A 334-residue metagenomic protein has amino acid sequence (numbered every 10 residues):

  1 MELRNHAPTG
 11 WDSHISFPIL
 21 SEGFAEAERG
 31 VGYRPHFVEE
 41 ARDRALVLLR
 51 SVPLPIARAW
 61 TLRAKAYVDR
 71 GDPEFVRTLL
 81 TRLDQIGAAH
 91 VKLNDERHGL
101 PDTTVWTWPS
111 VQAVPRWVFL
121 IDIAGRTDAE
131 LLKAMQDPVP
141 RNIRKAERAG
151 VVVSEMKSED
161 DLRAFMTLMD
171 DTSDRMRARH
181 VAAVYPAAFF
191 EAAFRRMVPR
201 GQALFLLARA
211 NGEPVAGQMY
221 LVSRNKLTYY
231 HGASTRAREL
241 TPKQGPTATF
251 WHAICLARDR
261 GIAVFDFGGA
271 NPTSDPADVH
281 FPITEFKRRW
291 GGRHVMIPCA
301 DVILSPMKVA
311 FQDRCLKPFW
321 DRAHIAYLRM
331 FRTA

Functional and structural regions predicted by a protein language model:
M1-P55, E96-R126, E130-T241: A conserved beta-strand-loop-helix scaffold within acyl/acetyltransferase catalytic domains
R4, P8-H14, P35, S51-P53 (+2 more regions): Active-site/acyl-donor-binding loops of N-acyltransferases
L54-R63: Short, conserved active-site loops that position catalytic residues or coordinate cofactors/metal ions across diverse
L62-D102: A gly/proline- and charged-residue-enriched helix-loop-helix capping module
V76-R82, E191-P306: Aromatic (often tryptophan-rich) hydrophobic motifs at membrane interfaces
A89-D95, S154-M156, L207, V264-D266 (+1 more regions): A structural signal for short, well-ordered beta-strand segments and their strand-loop junctions that often border
